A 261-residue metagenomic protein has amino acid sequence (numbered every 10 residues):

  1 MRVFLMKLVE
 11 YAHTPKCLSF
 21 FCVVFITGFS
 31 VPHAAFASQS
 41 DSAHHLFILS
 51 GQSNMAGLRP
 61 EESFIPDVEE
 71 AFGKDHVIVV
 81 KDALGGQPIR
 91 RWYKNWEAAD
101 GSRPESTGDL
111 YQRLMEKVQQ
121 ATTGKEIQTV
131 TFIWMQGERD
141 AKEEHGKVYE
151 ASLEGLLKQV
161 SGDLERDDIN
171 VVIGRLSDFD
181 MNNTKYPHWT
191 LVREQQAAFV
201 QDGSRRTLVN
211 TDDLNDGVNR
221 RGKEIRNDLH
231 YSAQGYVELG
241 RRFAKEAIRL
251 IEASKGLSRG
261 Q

Functional and structural regions predicted by a protein language model:
M1-T14: N-terminal secretory signal peptides that target proteins for export/translocation
V9-A12, C22, Q261: Generic low-complexity, intrinsically disordered sequence content enriched in small uncharged/hydrophobic residues
S19-S30: Bacterial N-terminal signal peptides
P32-A37: Signal peptide processing junction and immediate N-terminal pro/mature segment of secreted/exported proteins
S38-G260: Cell-envelope and extracellular/periplasmic
